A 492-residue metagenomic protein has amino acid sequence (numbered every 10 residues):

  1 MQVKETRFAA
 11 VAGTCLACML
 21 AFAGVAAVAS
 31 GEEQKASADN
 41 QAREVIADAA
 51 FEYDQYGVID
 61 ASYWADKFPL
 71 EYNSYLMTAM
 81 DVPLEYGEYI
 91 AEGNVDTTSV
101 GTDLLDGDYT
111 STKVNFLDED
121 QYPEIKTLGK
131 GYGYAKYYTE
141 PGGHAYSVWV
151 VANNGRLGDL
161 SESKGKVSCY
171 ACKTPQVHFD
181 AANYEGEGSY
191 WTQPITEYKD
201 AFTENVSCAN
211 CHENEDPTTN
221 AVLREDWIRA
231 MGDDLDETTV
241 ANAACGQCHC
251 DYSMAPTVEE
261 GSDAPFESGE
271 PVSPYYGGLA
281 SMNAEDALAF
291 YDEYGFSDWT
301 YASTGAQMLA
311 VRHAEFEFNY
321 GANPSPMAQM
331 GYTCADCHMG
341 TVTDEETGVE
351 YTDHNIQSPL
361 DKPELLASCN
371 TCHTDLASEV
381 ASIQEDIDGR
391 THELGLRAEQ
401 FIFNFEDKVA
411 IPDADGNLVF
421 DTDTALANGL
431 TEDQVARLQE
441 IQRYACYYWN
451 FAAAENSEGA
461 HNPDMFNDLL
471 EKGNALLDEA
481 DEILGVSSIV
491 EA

Functional and structural regions predicted by a protein language model:
Q2-A17: N-terminal Sec-pathway targeting helices
T14-V28: Hydrophobic alpha-helical membrane-insertion segments, chiefly the h-region of N-terminal signal peptides
A26-P141, A182-N205, N210, E215-D336 (+1 more regions): Primarily the internal scaffold of c-type cytochrome electron-transfer domains, especially repeated/multiheme c-type
V150-K164, W191-E204: Membrane-entry segments of alpha-helical transmembrane domains in multi-pass membrane proteins
V151-D180, E185: A cross-kingdom signal targeting lumenal/periplasmic-facing segments of multi-pass membrane and secretory-pathway
I483-A492: Long amphipathic alpha-helical segments
